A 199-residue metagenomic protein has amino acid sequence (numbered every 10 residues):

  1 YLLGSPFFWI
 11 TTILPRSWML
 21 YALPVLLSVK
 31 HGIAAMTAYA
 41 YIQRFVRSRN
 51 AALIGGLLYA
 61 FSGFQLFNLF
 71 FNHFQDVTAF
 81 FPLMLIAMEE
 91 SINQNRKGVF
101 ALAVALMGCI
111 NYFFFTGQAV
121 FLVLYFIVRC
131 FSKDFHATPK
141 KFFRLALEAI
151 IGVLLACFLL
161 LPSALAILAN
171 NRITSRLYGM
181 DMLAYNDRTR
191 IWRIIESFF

Functional and structural regions predicted by a protein language model:
Y1-S17: Short hydrophobic/aromatic helix or loop-helix immediately within or flanking a transmembrane segment in polytopic
P6, K141-F142, A149-F199: Periplasmic/ER-lumenal interhelical loops and adjacent helix-loop junctions in multi-pass membrane proteins
I13-L14, A60, H136: Short, flexible segments with low predicted structural confidence
S17-L20, N93-Q94: Alpha-helical structural elements of signaling/regulatory helical domains
M19-L23, R144: Short alpha-helical transmembrane interface motifs in multi-pass membrane proteins
L27-S28, G32-F45, R49-F131, R144-A164 (+1 more regions): Membrane-embedded helix bundles of polyisoprenyl
F135-K141: Membrane-interfacial, low-structure loops and terminal tails that flank and connect transmembrane helices in multi-pass
